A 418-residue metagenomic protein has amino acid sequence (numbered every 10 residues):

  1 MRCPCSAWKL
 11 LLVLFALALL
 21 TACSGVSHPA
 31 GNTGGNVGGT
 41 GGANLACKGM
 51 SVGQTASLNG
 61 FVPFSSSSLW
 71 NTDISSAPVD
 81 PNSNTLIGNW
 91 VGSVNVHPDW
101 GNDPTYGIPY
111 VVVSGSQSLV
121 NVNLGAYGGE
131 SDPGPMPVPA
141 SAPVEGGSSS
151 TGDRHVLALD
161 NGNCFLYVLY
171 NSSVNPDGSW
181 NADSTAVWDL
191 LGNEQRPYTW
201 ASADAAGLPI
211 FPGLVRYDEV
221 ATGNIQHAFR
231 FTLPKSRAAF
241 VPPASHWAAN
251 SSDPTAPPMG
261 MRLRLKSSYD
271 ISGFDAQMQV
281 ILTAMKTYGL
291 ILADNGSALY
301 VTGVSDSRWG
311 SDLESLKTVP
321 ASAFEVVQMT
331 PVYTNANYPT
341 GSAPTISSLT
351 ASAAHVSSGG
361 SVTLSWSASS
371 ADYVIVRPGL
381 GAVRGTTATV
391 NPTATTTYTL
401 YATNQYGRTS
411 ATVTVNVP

Functional and structural regions predicted by a protein language model:
L19-A22: C-terminal motif of bacterial Sec signal peptides marking the signal peptidase cleavage site
S24-S27: Bacterial signal peptide processing site
G34-G341: Short, surface-exposed polybasic-aromatic patches that bind anionic ligands, especially phosphate groups
S342-A351: Proline-enriched interdomain boundary motifs that mark the N-terminal boundary and often initiate the first structured
A354-G360: Short, solvent-exposed loop/linker segments at the N-terminal edge of repeated beta-sheet extracellular domains
S367-Y373: Short proline/glycine-enriched turn/loop motifs at strand-loop junctions of beta-rich domains
G381-A382, T386-T399, Q405: Solvent-exposed segments in extracellular or luminal domains encompassing
R408-V417: Edge beta-strands of extracellular beta-sandwich domains
